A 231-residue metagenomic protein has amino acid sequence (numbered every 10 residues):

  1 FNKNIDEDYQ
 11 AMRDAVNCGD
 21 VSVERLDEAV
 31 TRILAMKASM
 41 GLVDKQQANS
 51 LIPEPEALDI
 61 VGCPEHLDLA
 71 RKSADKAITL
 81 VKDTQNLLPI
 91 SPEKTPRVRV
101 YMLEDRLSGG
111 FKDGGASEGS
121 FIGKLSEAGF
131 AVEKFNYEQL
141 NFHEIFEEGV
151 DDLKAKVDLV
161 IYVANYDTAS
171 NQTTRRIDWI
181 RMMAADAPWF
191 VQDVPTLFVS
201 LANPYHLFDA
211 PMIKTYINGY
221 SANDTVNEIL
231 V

Functional and structural regions predicted by a protein language model:
F1-V231: Preference for extracellular/luminal or secreted protein segments
